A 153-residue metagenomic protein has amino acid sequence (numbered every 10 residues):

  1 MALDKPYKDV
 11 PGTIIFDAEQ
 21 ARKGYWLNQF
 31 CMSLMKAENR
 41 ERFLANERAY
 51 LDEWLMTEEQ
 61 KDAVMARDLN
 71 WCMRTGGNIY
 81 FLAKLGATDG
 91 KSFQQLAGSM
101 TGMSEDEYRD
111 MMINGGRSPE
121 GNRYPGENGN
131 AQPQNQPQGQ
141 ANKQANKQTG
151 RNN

Functional and structural regions predicted by a protein language model:
M1-N153: Charged, low-complexity intrinsically disordered segments
